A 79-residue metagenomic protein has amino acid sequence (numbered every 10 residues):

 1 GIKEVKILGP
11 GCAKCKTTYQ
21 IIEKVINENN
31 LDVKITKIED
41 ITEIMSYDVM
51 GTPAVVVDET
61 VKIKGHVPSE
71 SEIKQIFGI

Functional and structural regions predicted by a protein language model:
G1, C15, D32-V33, Q75: Ubiquitin-like/PB1-type beta-grasp interaction modules and other compact soluble beta-rich domains
G1-K24: Local sequence-structure signature of Cys/Sec-based thiol-disulfide redox active-site neighborhoods
K16-Y19, V49, V67: Conserved strand-to-helix beginnings and helix N-cap segments that scaffold or border functional pockets
E23-D32: Short helix-loop-beta junction
L31-E43: Thiol-based oxidoreductase modules, predominantly thioredoxin-like and allied folds used for disulfide exchange
D48-V57: Structural micro-motif
E59-I79: Non-catalytic, surface beta->alpha helical segment in thiol-disulfide oxidoreductase systems
